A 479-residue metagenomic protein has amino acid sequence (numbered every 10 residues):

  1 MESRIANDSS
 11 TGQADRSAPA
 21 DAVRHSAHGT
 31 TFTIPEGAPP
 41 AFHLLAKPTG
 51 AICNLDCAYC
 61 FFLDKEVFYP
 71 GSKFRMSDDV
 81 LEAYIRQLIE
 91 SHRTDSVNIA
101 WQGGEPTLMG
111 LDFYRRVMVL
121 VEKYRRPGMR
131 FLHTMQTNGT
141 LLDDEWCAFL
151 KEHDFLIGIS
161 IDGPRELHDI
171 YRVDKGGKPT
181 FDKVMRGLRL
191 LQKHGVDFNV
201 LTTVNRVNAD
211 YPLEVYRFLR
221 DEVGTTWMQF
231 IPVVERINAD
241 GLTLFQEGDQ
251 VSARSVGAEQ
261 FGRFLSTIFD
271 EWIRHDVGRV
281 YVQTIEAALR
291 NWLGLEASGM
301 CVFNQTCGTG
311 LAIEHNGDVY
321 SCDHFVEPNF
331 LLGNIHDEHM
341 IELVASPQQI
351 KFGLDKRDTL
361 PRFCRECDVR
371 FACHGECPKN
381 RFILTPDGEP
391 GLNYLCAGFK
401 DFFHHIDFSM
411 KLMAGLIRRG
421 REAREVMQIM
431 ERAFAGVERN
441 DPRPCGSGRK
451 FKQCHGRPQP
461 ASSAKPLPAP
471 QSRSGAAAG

Functional and structural regions predicted by a protein language model:
M1-A46, Q428-A435: N-terminal [4Fe-4S]-dependent radical SAM core
A38-D79, H455-P460: Canonical Radical SAM [4Fe-4S] cluster-binding loop centered on the CxxxCxxC motif and its immediate flanking residues
I52-L63, S321-H324, P361-K379, P444-G456: Local cysteine-cluster metal-coordination motifs and their immediate loop/turn environment, predominantly Fe-S cluster
A83-Q102, F352, G391-F434, R473-G479: Short Fe-S-cluster ligation motifs
I85-A100, M109-E235, A239, T243 (+1 more regions): Radical SAM/AdoMet-radical enzyme domain recognition
D174-D182, R189, K193-V302, T306 (+3 more regions): Radical SAM enzyme [4Fe-4S]-AdoMet core and its adjacent flexible, acidic and glycine-rich loops/tails across
V326-V369: Membrane-interface junctions of multi-pass transporters
R418-G479: Acidic/negatively charged segments and metal-coordination signatures
